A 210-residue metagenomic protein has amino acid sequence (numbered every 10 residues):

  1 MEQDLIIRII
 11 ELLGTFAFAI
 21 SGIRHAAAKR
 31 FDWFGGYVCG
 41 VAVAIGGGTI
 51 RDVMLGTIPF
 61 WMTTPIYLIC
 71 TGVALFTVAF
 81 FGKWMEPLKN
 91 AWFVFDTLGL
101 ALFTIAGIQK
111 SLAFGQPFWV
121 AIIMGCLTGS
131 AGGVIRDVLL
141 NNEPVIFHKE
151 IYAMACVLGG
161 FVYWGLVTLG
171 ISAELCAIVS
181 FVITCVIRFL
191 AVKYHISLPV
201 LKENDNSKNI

Functional and structural regions predicted by a protein language model:
M1, I196-I210: Intrinsically disordered, low-complexity non-transmembrane regions of multi-pass membrane transporters
M1-I6, D52-M62, A106-V120, G165-C176: Helix-coil boundary and interhelical linker segments in multi-pass alpha-helical membrane proteins
Q3-T15, P59-V73, P117-G129: Structural signature of hydrophobic alpha-helical transmembrane segments
A19-K29, T49-D52, F76-K89, V134-P144 (+1 more regions): C-terminal ends of transmembrane helices
F34-G40, T64-I69, K89-L100, I122-M124 (+1 more regions): Cytoplasmic-side transmembrane-helix entry/capping segments in multi-pass membrane proteins
V38-A42, T49-L55, I123, L127 (+2 more regions): Short, structured motif recognition centered on aromatic/hydrophobic residues
G40-G48, D96-Q109, L127-T128, I151-W164 (+1 more regions): Small-residue-rich segments of transmembrane alpha-helices in multi-pass membrane proteins, especially helix faces
V73-S111: Ordered, amphipathic secondary-structure segments that act as subunit-interaction surfaces in large macromolecular
